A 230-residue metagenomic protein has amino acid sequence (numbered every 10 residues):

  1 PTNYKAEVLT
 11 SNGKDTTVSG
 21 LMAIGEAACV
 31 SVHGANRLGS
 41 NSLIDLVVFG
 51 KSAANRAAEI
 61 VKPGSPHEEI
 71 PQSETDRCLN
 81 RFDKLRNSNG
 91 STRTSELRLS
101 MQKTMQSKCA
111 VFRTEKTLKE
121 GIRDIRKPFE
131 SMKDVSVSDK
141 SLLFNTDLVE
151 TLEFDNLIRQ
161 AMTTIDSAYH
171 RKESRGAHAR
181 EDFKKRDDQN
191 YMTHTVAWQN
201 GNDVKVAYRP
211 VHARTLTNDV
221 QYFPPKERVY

Functional and structural regions predicted by a protein language model:
P1-A23, A27-Y230: Glycine- and aromatic-enriched mobile tails/lids
